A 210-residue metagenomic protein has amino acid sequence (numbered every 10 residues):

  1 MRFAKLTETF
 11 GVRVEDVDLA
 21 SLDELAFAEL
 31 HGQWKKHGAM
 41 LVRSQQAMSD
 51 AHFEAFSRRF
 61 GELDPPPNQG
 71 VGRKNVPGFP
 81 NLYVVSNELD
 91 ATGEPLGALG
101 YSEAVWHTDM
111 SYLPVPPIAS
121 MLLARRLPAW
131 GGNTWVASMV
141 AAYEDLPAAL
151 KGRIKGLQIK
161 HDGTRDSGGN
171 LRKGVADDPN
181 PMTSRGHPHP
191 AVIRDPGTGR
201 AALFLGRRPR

Functional and structural regions predicted by a protein language model:
R2-R210: Fe(II)/2-oxoglutarate oxygenase catalytic core
